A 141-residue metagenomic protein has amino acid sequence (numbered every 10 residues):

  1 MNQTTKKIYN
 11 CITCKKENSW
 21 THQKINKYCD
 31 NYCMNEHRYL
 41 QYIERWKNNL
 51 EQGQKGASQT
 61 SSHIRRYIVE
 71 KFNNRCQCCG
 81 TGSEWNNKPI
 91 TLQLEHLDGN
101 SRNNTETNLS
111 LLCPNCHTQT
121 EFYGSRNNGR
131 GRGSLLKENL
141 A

Functional and structural regions predicted by a protein language model:
M1-E70, T120-A141: Secondary-structure boundary/linker elements at domain or insertion junctions
K7, F72, T105-T107: Residue-level preference for short coil/turn positions at secondary-structure junctions
E17, Y32, E36, G82-N86 (+2 more regions): Cys/His-rich metal-chelating microdomains
K27, N74, N100: Glycine-centered loop/turn positions within well-structured domains that cap or flank conserved ligand/cofactor-binding
T60-L92, C113-N115: Short cysteine-rich loop/turn motifs with clustered Cys
T81-L111, G124-G133: Histidine-centered nuclease catalytic patch
T107-T118, A141: Short Fe-S-cluster ligation motifs
